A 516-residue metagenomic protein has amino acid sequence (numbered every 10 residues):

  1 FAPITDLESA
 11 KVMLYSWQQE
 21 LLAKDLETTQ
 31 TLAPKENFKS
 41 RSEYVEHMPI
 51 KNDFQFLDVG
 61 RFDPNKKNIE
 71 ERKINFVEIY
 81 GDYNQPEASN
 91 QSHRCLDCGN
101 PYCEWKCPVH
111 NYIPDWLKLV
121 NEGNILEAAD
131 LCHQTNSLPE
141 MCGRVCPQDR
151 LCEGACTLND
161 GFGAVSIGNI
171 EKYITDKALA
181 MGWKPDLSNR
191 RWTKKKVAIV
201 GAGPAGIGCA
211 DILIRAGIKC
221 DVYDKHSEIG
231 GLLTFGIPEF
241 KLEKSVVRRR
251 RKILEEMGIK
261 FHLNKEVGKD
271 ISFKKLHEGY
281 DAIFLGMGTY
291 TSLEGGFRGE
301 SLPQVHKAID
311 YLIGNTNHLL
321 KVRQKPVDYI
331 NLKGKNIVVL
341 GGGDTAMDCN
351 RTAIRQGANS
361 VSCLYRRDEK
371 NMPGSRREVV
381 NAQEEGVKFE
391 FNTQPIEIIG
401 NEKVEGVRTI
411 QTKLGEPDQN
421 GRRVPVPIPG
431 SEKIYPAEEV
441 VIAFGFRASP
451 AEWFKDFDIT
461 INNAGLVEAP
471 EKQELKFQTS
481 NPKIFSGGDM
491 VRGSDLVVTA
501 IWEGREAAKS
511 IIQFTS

Functional and structural regions predicted by a protein language model:
F1, S301-G334, P417-S494: FAD-site-proximal beta/loop scaffold in flavoenzymes
F1-L21, C349, M490-T515: A conserved FAD-binding loop/helix module that cradles the flavin
T5, S9-G81: Flexible inter-domain linker/hinge segments
I69-V77, H110-N121, L131-H133, D160 (+8 more regions): Beta1-alpha1 glycine-rich phosphate/pyrophosphate-binding loop at the start of Rossmann-like nucleotide-binding domains
R72-S92, N111-R144, G161-R191, T316: Ferredoxin-type iron-sulfur electron-transfer modules in oxidoreductases and energy-metabolism complexes
N84, E256-H277, K325-Y329, N392-E438: A structured beta-alpha segment of the ubiquitous adenosine-cofactor-binding alpha/beta core
I174-R191, R249-K269, S292-Q356, N463-L475 (+1 more regions): Glycine-rich dinucleotide-binding loop and its adjacent helix/turn
A282, G286-L293, G343, A437-A451: Glycine-/small-residue-rich beta->alpha transition segments that form the dinucleotide
